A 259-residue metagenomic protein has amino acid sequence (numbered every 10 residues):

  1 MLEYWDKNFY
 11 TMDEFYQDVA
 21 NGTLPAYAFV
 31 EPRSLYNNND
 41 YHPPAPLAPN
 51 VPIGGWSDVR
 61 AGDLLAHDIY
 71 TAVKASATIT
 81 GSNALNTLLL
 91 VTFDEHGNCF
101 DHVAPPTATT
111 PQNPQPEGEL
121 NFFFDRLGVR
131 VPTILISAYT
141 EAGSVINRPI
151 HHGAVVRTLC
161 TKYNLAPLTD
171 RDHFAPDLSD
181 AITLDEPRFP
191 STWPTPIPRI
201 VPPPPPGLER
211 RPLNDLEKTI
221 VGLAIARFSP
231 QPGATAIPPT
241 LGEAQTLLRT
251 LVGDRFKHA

Functional and structural regions predicted by a protein language model:
M1-A259: N-terminal pro-sequences and low-complexity stem/linker regions of secreted or lumenal proteins
